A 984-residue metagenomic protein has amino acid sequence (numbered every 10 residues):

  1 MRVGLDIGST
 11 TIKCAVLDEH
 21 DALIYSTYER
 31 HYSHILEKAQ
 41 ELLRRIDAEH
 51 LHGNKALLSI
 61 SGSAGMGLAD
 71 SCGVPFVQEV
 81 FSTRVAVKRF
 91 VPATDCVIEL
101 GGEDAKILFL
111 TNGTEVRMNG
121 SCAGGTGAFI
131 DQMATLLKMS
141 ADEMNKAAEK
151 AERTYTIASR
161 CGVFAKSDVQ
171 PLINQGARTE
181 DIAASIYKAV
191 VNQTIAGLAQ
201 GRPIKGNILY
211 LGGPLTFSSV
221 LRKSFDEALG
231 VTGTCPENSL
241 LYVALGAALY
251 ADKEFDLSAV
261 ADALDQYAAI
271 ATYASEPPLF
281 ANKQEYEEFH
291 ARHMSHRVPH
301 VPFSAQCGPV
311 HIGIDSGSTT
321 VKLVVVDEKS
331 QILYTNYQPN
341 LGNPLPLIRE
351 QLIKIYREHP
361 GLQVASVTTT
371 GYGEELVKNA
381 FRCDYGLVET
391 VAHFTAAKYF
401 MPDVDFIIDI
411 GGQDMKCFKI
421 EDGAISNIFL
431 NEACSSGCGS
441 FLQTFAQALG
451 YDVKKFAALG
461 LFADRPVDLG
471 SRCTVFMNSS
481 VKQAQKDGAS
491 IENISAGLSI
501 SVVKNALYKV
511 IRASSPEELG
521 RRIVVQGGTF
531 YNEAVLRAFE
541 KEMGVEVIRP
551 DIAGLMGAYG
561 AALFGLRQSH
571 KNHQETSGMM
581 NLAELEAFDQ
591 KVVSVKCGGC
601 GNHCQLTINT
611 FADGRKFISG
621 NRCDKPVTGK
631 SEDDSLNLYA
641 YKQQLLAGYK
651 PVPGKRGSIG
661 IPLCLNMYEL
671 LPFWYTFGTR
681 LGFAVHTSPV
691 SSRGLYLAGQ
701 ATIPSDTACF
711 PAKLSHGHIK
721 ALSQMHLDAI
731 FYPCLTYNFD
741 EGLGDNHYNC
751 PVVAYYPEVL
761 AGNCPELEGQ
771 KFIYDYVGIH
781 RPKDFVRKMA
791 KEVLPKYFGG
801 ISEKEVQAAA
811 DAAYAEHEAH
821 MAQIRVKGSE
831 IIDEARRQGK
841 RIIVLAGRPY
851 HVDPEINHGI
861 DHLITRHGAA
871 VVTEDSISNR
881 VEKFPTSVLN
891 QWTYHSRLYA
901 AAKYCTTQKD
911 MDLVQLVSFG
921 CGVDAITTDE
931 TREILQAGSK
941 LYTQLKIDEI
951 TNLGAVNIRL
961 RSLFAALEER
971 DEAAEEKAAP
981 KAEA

Functional and structural regions predicted by a protein language model:
M1-H20, T94-T111, P302-L333, V404-I420 (+3 more regions): Gly/Thr-rich phosphate-binding beta-strand-loop-beta motif of the actin/hexokinase/Hsp70
G4-R45, E115-V116, G120, I314-K354 (+2 more regions): Short glycine-rich, Thr/Ser-proximal phosphate-binding strand/loop in the N-terminal lobe of ATP-dependent enzymes
H34-I35, N112-R153, L240-V243, L249-K253 (+9 more regions): Glycine-rich phosphate-binding loop plus the immediately following alpha-helix
A64, L198-A228, S239-V243, T370-G373 (+5 more regions): Glycine-rich phosphate-binding loops at beta-strand->alpha-helix junctions
F76-V80, D226-L245, D384-V391, E540-Y559 (+3 more regions): Conserved phosphate-binding/catalytic loops in two-lobed NTP-binding clefts
N119, A123-I130, C434-L442, L449 (+2 more regions): An N-terminal assembly and electron-transfer interface module characteristic of large anaerobic redox and radical
G127-Q132, E237-A271, T395, G439-T444 (+2 more regions): Glycine-rich phosphate-binding/hydrolytic loop that grips phosphoryl groups
I182-G206, A247, A291-H300, G497-G520 (+1 more regions): Phosphate/ATP-binding catalytic cores across multiple sugar-kinase/actin-like superfamilies, primarily ASKHA
